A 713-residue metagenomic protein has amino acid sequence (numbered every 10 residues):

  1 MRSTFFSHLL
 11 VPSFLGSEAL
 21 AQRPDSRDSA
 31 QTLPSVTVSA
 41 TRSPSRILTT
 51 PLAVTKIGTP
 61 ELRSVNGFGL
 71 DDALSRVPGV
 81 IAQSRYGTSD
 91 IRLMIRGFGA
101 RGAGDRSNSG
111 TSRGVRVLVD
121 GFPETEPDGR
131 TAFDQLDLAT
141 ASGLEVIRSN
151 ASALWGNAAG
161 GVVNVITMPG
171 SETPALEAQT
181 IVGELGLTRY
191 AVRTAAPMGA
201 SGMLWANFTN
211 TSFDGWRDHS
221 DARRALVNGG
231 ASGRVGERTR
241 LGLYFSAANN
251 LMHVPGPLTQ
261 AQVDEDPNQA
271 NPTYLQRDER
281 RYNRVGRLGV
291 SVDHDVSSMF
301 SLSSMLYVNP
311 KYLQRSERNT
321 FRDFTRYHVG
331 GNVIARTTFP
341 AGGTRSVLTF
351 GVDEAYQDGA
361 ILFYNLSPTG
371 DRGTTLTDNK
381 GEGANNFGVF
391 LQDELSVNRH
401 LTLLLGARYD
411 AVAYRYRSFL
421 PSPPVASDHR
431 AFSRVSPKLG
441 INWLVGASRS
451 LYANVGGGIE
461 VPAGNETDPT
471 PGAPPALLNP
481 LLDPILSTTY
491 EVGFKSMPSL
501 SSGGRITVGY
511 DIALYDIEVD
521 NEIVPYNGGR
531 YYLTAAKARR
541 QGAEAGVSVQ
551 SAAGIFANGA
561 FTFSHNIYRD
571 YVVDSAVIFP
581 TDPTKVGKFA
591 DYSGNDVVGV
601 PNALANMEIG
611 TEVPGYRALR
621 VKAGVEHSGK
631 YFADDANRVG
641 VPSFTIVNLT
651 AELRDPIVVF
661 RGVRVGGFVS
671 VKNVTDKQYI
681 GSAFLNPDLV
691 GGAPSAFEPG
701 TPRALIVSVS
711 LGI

Functional and structural regions predicted by a protein language model:
L70-A73, R92-M94, G114, L118 (+4 more regions): N-terminal periplasmic accessory domains that precede and gate Gram-negative outer-membrane beta-barrel machines
D105-N108, G114-V115, G121-R148: Short acidic/polar hinge/loop motifs at secondary-structure boundaries that mediate gating or recognition
A175, V182-S212, R217-P255, R280-D295 (+4 more regions): Transmembrane beta-barrel wall of Gram-negative outer-membrane proteins
L251-H253, P257-L258, Q262-D264, Y356-T369 (+10 more regions): Surface-exposed extracellular loop regions of Gram-negative outer-membrane beta-barrel proteins, predominantly
D295, S301-Q314, L444, S450-G456 (+5 more regions): Membrane-embedded beta-barrel scaffold of Gram-negative outer-membrane proteins
R345, T349-G446, A560, H565: Signature of Gram-negative outer-membrane beta-barrel scaffolds
D393, A453, T488-Y490, G503 (+2 more regions): Conserved C-terminal beta-signal and adjacent last beta-strands/turns of outer-membrane beta-barrel proteins
L403, A411, T507-E518, T534-D634: Gram-negative outer-membrane beta-barrel transporters
